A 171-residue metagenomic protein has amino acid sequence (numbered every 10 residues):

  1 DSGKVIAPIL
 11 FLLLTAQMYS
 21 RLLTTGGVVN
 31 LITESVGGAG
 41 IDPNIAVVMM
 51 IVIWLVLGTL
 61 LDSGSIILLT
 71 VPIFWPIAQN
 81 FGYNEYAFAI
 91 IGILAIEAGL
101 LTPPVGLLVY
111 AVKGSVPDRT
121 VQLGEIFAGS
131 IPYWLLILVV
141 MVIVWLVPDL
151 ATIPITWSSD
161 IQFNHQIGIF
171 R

Functional and structural regions predicted by a protein language model:
D1-R171: Alpha-helical transmembrane segments of multi-pass membrane transport proteins
